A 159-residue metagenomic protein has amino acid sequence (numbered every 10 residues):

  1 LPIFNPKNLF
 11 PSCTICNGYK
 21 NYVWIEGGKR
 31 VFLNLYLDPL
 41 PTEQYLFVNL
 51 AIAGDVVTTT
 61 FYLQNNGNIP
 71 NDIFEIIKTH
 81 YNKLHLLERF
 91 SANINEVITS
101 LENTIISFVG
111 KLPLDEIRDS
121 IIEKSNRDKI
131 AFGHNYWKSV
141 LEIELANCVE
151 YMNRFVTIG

Functional and structural regions predicted by a protein language model:
L1-N8: Short linker/helix segments within small regulatory modules
L9-F32: Short Cys/His-centered divalent metal-binding micro-motifs
I25-T99: Helix-loop elements that line ligand-binding/catalytic pockets
N68-G159: C-terminal, charged low-complexity interaction regions
